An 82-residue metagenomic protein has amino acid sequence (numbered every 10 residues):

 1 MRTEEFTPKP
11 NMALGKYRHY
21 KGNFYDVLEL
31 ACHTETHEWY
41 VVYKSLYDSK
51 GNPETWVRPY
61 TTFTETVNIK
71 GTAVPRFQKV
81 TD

Functional and structural regions predicted by a protein language model:
M1-D82: Mixed-charge, low-complexity intrinsically disordered regions
